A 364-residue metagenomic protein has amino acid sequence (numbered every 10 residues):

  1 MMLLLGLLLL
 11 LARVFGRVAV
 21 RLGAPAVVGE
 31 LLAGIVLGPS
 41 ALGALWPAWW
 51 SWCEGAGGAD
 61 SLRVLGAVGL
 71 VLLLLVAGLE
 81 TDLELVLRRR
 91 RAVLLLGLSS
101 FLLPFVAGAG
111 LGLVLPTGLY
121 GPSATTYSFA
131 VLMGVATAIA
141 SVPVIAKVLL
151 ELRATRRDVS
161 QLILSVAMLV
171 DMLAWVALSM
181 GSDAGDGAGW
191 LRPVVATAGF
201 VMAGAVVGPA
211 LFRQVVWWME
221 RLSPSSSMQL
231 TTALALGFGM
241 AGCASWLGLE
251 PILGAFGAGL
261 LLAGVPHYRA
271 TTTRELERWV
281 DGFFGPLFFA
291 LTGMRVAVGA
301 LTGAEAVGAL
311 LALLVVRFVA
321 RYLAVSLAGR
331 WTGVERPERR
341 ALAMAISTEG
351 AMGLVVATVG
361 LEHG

Functional and structural regions predicted by a protein language model:
M1-L7, G57-L75, A124-A140, R192-V206 (+2 more regions): Structural signature of hydrophobic alpha-helical transmembrane segments
L10-R21, A44, L83-T155, T292 (+1 more regions): Transmembrane alpha-helices that form the ion-translocation and gating core of multi-pass ion transport proteins
V18-A24, P116, Y120, V207-M228 (+1 more regions): Membrane interface segments of multi-pass transport proteins and intramembrane proteases
E30-L42, L95-G110, S165-S179, S225-A241 (+2 more regions): Small-residue-rich segments of transmembrane alpha-helices in multi-pass membrane proteins, especially helix faces
L31-L32, P143-L164, M168, W175-D183 (+2 more regions): Re-entrant/interfacial helical elements at transmembrane boundaries that shape and gate the permeation pathway
A33, L42, W46, L70-L74 (+7 more regions): Alpha-helical transmembrane segments and their lipid-water interface positions in multi-pass membrane proteins
L37-R88, W218-L311: Membrane-interface junctions of multi-pass transporters
L95, T155-V166, D171, W190-P193 (+2 more regions): Membrane-interface alpha-helices at helix entry/exit sites of multi-pass transporters
